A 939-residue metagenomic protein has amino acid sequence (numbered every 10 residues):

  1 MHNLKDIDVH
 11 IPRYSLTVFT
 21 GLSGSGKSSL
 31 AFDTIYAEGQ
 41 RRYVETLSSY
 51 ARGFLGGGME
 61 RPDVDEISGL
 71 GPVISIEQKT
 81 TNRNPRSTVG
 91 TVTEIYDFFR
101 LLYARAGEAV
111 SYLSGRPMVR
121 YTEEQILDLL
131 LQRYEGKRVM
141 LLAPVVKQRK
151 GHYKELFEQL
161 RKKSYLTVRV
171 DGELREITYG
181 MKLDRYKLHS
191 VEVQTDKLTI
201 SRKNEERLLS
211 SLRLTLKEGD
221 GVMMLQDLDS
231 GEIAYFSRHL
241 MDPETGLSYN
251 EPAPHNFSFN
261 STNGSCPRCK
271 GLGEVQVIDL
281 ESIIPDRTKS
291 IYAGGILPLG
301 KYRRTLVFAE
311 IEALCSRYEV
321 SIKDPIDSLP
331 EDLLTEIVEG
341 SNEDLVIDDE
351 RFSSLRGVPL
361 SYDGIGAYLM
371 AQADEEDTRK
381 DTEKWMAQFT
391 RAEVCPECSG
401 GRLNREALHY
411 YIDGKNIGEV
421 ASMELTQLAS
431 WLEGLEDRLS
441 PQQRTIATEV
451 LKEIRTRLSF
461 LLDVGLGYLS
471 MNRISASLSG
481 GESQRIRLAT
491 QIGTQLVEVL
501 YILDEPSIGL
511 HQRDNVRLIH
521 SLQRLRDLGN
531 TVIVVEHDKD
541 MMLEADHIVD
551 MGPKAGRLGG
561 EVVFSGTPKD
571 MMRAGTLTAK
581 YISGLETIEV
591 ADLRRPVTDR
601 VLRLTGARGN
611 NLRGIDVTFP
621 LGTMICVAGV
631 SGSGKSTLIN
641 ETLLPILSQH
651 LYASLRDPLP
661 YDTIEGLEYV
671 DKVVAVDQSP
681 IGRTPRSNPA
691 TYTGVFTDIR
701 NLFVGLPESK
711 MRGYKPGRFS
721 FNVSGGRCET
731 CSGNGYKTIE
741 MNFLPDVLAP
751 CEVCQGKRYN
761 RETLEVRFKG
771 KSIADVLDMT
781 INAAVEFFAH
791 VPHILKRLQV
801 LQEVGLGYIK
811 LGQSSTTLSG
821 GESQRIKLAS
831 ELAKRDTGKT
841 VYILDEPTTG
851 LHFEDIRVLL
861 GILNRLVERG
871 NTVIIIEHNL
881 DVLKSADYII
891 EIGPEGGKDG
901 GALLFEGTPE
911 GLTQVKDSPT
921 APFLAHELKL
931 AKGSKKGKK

Functional and structural regions predicted by a protein language model:
M1-K939: Conserved phosphate-binding elements of NTP-dependent enzyme cores
